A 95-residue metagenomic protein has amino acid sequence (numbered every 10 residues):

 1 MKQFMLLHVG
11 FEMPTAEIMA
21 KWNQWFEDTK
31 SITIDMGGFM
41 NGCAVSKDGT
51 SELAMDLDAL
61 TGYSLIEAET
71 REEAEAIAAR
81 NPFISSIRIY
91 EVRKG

Functional and structural regions predicted by a protein language model:
M1-G95: Conserved, structured core segments of small domains
